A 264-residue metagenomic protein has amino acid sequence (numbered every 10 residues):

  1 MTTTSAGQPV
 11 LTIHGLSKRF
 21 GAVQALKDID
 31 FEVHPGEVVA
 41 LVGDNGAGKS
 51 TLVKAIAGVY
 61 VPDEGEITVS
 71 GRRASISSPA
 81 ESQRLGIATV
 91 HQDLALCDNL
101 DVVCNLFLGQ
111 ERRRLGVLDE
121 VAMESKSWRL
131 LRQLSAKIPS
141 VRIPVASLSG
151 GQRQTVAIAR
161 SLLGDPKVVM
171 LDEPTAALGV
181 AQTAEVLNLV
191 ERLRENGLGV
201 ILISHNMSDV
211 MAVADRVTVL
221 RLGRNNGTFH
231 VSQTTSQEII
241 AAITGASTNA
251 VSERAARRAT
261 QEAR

Functional and structural regions predicted by a protein language model:
T2-R264: Glycine-rich phosphate-binding loops of nucleotide-dependent enzymes
